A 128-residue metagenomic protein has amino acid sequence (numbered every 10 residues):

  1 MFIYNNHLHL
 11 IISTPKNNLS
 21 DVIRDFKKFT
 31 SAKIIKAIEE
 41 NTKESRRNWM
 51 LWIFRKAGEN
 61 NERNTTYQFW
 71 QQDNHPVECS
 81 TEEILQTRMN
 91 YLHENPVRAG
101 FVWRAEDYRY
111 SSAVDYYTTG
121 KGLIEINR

Functional and structural regions predicted by a protein language model:
M1-R128: Short catalytic/metal-binding and nucleic-acid-binding patches
